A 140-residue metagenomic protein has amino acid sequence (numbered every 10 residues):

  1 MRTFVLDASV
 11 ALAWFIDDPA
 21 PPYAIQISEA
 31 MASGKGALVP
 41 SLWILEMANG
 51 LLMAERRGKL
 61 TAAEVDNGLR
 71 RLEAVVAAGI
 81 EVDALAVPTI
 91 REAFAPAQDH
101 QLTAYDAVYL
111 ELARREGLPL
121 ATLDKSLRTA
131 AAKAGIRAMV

Functional and structural regions predicted by a protein language model:
M1-L42, A54-E55, K59-N67, K133-A134: Short, well-structured N-terminal submotif of metal-dependent ribonuclease cores
M1-T3, D83, R91, L110-V140: Acidic, PIN/NYN-like endoribonuclease modules and their adjacent C-terminal/linker elements
L6, V39, A84, A104 (+1 more regions): Short beta-strand scaffold positions
P19, L42-W43, L85-P88, V108 (+1 more regions): Short beta->alpha linker loops
S33-G34, V75-A78, E116, A134: Structured helix-beta-strand junction loops
L42-I44, D66-Q98: Acidic catalytic patch
M47: Entry/capping segment at the start of metal-dependent catalytic domains with acidic active-site entry clusters
R57-L60, E81, L102: Alpha-helical structural elements of signaling/regulatory helical domains
